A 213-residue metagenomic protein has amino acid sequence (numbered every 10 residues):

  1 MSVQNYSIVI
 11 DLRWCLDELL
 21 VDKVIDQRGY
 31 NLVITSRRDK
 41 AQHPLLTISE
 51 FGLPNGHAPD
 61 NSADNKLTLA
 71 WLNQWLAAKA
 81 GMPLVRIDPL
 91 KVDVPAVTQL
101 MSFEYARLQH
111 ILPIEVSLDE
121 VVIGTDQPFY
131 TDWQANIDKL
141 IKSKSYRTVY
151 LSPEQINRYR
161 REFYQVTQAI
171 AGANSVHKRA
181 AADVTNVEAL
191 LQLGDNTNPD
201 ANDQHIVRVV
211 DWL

Functional and structural regions predicted by a protein language model:
M1-L213: N-terminal, intrinsically disordered, highly charged
